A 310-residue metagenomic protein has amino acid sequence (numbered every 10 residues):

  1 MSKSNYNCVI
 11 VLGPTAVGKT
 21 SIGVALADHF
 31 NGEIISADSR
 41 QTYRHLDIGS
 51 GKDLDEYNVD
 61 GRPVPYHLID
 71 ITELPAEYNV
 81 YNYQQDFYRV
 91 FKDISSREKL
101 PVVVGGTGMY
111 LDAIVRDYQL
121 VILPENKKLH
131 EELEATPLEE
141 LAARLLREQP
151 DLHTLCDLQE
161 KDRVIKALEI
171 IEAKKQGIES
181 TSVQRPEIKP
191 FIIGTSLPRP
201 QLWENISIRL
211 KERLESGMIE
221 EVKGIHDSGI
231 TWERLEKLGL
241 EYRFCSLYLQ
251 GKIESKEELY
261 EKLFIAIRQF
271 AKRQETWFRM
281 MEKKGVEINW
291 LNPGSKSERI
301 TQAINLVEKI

Functional and structural regions predicted by a protein language model:
M1-I310: Phosphate/pyrophosphate-binding catalytic cores of soluble transferases and nucleic-acid-acting enzymes
